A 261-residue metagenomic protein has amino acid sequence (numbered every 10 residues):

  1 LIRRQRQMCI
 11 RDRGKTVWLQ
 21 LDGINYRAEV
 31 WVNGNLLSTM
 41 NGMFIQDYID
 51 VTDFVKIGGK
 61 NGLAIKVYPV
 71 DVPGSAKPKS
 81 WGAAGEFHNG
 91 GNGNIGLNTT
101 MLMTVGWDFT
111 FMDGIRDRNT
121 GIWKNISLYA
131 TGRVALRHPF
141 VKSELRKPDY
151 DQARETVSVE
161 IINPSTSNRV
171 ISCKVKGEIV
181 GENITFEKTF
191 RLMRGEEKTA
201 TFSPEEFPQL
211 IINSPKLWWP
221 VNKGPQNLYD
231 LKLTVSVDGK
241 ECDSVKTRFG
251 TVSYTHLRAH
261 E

Functional and structural regions predicted by a protein language model:
Q7, R11-R258: Secreted/periplasmic carbohydrate-active enzymes, especially glycoside hydrolases
E261: A short, basic/aromatic helix-end/turn motif that makes direct DNA contacts
